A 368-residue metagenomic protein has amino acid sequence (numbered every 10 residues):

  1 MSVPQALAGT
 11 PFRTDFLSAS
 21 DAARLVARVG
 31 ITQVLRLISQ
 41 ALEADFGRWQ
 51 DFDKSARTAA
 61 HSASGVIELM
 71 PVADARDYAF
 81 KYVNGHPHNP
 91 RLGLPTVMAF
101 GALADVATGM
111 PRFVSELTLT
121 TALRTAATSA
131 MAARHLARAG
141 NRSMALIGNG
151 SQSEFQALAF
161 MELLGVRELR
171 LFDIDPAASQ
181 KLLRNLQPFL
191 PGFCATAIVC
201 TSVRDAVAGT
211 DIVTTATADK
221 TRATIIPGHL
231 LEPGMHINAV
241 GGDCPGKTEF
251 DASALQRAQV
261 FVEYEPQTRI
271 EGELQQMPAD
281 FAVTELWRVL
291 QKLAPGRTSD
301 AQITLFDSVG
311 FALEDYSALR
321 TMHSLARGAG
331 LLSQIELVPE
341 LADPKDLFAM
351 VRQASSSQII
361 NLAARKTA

Functional and structural regions predicted by a protein language model:
M1-A122, A130, G140, L313 (+2 more regions): N-terminal ligand-binding/catalytic initiation module
L136-S143, G165, E232-P233: Short helix-loop-beta connector
N149-G150: Glycine-rich Rossmann-fold phosphate-binding loop(s) that bind the pyrophosphate of adenine dinucleotide cofactors
L163-L190: NAD(P)-binding Rossmann-fold cofactor-contacting core
R204, A208-G209, K220-H236: Rossmann-fold NAD(P) dinucleotide-binding segment
T217-D219, G241-G242: Short glycine-/small-residue-rich Rossmann-like dinucleotide-binding loops
L230-L231, M235, A239-P295: Rossmann-fold NAD(P)-binding glycine/threonine-rich loop
K292-T298, Q302-A368: Glycine-rich phosphate/adenylate-binding loop
